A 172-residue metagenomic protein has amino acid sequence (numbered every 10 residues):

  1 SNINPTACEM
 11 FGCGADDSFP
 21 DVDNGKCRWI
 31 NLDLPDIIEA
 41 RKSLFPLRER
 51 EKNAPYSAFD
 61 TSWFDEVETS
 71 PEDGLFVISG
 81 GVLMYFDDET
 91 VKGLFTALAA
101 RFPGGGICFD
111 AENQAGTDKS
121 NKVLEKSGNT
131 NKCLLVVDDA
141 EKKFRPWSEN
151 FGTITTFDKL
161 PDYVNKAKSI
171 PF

Functional and structural regions predicted by a protein language model:
S1-A7, F11-F172: Alpha-helical subdomain
